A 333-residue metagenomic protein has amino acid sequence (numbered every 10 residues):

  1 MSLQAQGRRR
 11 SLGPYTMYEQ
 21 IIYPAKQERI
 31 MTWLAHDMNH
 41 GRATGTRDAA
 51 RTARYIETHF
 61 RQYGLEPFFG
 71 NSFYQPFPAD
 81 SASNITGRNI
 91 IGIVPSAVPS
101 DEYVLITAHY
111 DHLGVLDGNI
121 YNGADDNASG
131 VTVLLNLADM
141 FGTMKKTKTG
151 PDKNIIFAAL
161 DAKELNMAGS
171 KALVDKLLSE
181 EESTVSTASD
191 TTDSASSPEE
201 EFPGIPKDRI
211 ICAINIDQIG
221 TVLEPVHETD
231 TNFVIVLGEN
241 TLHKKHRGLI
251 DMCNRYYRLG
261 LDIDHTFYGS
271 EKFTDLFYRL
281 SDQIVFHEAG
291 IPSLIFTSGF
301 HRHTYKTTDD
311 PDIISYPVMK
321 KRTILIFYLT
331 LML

Functional and structural regions predicted by a protein language model:
G7-R51, Y63, F69, R302-D309: N-terminal capping segment at the start of a domain
G13, T297-L333: His/Asp/Glu-rich mid-to-C-terminal helical/loop segments that flank catalytic regions of hydrolases
G13-I21, D37-R47, P78-D80, G118-N127 (+5 more regions): Second-shell loop/turn segments in exported
I22, K26-W33, R47-Q62, S72 (+8 more regions): Extracytoplasmic/secreted proteins, especially bacterial periplasmic and envelope-associated proteins
I30-A35, Q75, N89-I93, Y103-T107 (+6 more regions): Structural recognition of the beta-strand scaffold that forms the well-ordered cores of secreted hydrolase catalytic
R42-P95, D264: A non-catalytic alpha/beta surface segment that caps or lines the substrate-entry region of metallo-dependent hydrolase
G92, I106-M167, I326: Alpha-helical metal-binding/catalytic segments enriched in His/Glu/Asp
L160-A289, S293: Metal-dependent peptidase/peptidase-like ectodomains
